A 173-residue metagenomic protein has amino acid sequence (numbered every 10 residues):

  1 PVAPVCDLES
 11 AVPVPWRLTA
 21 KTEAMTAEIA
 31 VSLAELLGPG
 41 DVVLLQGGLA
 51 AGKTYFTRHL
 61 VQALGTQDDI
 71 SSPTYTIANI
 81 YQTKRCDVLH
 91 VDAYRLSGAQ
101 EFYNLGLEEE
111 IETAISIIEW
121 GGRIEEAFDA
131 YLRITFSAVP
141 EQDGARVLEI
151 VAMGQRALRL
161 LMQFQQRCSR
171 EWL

Functional and structural regions predicted by a protein language model:
P1-V2, C6-L8, V14-W16, E108-L173: Short phosphate-coordinating micro-motif centered on Lys-Gly-acidic
A11-S32: N-terminal pre-Walker A segment at the start of P-loop NTPase domains
A34-P39: Phosphate-binding P-loop
V43-L45: Hydrophobic anchor at the beta1->P-loop junction of P-loop NTPases
G48: P-loop (Walker A) phosphate-binding loop of NTP-binding proteins
K53: Conserved lysine of the Walker
D69-T74, I80-G121: Conserved nucleotide-sensing/catalytic segment adjacent to the nucleotide-binding pocket in NTP-handling enzymes
